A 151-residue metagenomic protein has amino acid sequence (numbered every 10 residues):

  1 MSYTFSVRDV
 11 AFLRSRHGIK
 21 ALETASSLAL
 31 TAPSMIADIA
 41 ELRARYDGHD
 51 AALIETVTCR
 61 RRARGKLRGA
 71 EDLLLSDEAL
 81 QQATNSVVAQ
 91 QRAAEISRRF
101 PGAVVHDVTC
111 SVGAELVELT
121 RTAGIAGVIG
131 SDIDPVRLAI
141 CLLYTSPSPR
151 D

Functional and structural regions predicted by a protein language model:
S2-F100: S-adenosyl-L-methionine
G102-T109: Conserved class I S-adenosyl-L-methionine
C110-G113, I133: Beta-hairpin (beta-strand-turn-beta-strand) motif
V112-I125: Conserved SAM-binding loop of SAM-dependent methyltransferases across substrates and taxa, primarily the Class I
G127-D132: Conserved SAM-binding motif I beta-strand of class I
V136: Conserved Rossmann-like nucleotide-cofactor binding loop
C141: Conserved SAM-binding loop
Y144-D151: Conserved small/polar residues in nucleotide/adenosyl-binding loops
